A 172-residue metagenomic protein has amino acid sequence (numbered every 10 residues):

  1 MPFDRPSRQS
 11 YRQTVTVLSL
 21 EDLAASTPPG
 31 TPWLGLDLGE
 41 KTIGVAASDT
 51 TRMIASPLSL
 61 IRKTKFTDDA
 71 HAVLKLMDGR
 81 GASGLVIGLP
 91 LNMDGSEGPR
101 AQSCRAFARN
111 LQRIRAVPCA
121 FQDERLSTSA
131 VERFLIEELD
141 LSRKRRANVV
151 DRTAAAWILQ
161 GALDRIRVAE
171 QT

Functional and structural regions predicted by a protein language model:
F3-P6, S10-L36, K41-T172: Phosphate- and other anionic-substrate recognition elements at nucleic-acid/protein interfaces
